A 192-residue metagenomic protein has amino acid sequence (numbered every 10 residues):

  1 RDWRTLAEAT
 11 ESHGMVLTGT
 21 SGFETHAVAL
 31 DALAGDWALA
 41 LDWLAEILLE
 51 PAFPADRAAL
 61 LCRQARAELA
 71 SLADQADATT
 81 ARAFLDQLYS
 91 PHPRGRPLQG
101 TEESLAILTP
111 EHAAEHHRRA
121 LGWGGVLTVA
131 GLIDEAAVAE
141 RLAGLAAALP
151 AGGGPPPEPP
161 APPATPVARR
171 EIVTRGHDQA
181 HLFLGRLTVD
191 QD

Functional and structural regions predicted by a protein language model:
W3-P156, I172, Q179, T188: Charge-rich, well-structured scaffold segments of protease-associated domains
L108, T165-P166: Short gly/ser/thr-rich secondary-structure transition/capping motifs
A161-P162: Long, charge-dense, solvent-exposed interaction surfaces that engage phosphate-rich ligands
P166-T174: Short amphipathic
L184: Non-cytosolic coordination micro-motifs
